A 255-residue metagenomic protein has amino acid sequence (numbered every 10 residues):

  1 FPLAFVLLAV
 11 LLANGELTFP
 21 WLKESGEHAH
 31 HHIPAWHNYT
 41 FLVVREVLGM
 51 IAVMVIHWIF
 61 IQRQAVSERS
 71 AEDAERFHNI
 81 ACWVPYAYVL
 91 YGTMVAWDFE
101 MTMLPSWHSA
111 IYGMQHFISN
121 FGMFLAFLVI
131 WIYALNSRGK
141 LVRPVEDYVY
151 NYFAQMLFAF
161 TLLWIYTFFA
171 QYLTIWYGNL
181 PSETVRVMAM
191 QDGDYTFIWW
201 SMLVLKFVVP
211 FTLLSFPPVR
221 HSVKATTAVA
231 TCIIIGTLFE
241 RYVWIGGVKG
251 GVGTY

Functional and structural regions predicted by a protein language model:
F1-T18: Membrane helical hairpin/interfacial module
T18-T40: Interfacial loop/helix-cap signal at membrane boundaries in integral membrane proteins
P34-M202, F216-V219: Long, contiguous internal "core" modules enriched in hydrophobic/ aromatic residues
T184-Q191, G246-Y255: Short, membrane-exposed interhelical loops at transmembrane-helix boundaries
L203-F211: Core segments of transmembrane alpha-helices that mediate helix-helix packing or line hydrophobic substrate/ligand
P210, F239-G250: Transmembrane alpha-helical segments of integral membrane proteins
L214, V219-R220, L238, I245: Alpha-helical transmembrane segments of multi-pass membrane transporters and transport-associated inner-membrane enzymes
A225-I235: Central hydrophobic cores of alpha-helical transmembrane segments in multi-pass integral membrane proteins
